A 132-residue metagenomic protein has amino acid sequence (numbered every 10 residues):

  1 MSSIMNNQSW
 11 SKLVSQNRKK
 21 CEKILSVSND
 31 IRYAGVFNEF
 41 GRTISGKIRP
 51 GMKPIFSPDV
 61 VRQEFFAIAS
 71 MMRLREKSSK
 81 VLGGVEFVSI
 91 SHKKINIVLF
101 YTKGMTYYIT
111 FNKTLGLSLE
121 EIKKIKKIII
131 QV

Functional and structural regions predicted by a protein language model:
M1-V132: Non-catalytic interaction/Regulatory regions outside core domains
